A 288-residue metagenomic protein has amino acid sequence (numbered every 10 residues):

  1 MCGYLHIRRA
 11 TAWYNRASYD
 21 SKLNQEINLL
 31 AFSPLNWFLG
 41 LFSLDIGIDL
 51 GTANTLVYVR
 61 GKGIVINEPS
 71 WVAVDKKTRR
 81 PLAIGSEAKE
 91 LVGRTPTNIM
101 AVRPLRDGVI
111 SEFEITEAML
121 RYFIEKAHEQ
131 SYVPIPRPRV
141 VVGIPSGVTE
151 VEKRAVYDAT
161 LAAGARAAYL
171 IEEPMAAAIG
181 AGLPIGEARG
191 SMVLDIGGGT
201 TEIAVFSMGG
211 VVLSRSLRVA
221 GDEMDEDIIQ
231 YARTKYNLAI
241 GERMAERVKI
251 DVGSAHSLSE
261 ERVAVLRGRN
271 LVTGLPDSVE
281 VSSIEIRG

Functional and structural regions predicted by a protein language model:
G3-I196, A204-G288: Nucleotide/phosphate-binding catalytic cleft detector across ATP-hydrolyzing and phosphate-transferring enzymes
